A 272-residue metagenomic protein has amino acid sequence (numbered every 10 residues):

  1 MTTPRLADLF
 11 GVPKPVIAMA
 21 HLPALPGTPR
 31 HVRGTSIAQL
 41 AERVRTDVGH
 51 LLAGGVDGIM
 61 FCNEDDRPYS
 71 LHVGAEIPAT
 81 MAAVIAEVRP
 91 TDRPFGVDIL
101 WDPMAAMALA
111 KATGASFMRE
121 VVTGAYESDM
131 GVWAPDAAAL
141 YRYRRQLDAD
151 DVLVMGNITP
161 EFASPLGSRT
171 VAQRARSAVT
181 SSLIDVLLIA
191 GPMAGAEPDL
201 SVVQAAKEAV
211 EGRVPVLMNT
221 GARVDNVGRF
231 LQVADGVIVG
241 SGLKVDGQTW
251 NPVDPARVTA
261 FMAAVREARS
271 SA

Functional and structural regions predicted by a protein language model:
M1-I37, Y141, R145-Q146, A272: N-terminal amphipathic alpha-helix/helix-capping segment at the start of soluble metabolic enzymes
V12, A18-M19, S70-V97, P135-V154 (+2 more regions): Alpha-helix-loop-beta-strand connector modules within alpha/beta enzyme cores
P15-V16, E42-V122, R269: Active-site beta->alpha loop and helix N-cap motifs at the rims of alpha/beta catalytic domains
V16-A20, I59-F61, F95-V97, M118-E120 (+4 more regions): Hydrophobic faces of well-ordered beta-strands that scaffold small-molecule active sites in alpha/beta enzyme cores
H21-R45, F95-D102, G156-A172, M218-R223: Active-site mouth loops of central-metabolism enzymes
L22-T28, K111-V186: Conserved anion-binding
V56-T80, A125-D129, I184-P198, D246-Q248: Glycine-rich, proline-tolerant flexible connector loops at the mouths of alpha/beta enzymes
D102-A115, Q173-R176, A206-G212, V216-V239: Catalytic cores of alpha/beta
